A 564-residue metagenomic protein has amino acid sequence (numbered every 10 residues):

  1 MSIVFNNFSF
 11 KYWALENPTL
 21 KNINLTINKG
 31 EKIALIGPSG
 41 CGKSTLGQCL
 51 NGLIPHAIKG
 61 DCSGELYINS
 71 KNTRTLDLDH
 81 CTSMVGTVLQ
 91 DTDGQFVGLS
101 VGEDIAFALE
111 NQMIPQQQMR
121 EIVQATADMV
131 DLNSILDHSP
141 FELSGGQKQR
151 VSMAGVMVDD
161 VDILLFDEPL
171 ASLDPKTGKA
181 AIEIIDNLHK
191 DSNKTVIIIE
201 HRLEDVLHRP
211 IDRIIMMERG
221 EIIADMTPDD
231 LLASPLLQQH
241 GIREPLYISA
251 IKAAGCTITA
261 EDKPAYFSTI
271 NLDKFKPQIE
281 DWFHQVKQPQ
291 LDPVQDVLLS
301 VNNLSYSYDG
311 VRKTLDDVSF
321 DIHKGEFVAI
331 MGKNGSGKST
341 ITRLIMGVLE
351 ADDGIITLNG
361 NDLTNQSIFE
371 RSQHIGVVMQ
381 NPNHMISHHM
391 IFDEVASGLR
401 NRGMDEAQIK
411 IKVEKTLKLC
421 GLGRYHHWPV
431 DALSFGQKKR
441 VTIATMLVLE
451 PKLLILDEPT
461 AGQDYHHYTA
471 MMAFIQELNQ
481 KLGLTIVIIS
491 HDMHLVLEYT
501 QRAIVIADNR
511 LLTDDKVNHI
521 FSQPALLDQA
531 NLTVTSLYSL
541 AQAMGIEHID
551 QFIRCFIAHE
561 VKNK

Functional and structural regions predicted by a protein language model:
N51, M346: Helix-to-loop junction immediately C-terminal to a conserved catalytic motif
K59-K71, G354-D362: Conserved ABC transporter NBD signature motif
Q117-I135, A407-Y425: Conserved ABC ATPase "signature" region
S139-L143, Q147, P429-L433: Conserved ABC ATPase signature
D160, E450: Conserved catalytic motifs of ABC-family nucleotide-binding domains
L164-D167, L454-D457: Catalytic Walker B motif of ABC-type/P-loop ATPase nucleotide-binding domains
E221-Y247, R510-L537: Conserved beta-strand-loop-alpha-helix hinge in the C-terminal portion of ABC ATPase nucleotide-binding domains
